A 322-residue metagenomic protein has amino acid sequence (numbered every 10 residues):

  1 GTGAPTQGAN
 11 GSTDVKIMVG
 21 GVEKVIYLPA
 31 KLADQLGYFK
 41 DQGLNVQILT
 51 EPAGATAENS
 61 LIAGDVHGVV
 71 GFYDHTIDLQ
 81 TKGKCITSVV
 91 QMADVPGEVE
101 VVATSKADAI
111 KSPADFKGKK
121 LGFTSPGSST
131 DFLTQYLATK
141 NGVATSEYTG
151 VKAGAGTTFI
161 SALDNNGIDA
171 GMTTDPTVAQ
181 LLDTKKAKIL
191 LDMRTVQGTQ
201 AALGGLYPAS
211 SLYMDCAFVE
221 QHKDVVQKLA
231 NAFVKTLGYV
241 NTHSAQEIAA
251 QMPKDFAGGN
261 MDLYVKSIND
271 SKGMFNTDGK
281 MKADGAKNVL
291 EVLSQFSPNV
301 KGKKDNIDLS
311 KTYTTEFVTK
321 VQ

Functional and structural regions predicted by a protein language model:
G3-A153, N165-D175, K186, L190-M193: Short, glycine-/small- and polar/acidic-enriched structural segments that line small-molecule recognition paths
K24, E51-A55, T124, S128-S129 (+5 more regions): Soluble non-cytosolic domains of exported or imported proteins
D41, D108, S112, R194-G205 (+1 more regions): Short, solvent-exposed loop/beta-turn-alpha elements that line the ligand-binding surface or hinge of extracytoplasmic
G83, N141, T184, A232 (+2 more regions): Change "in soluble alpha/beta enzymes" to "in soluble alpha/beta proteins
D115-K119, D164, S211, A232-K235 (+1 more regions): Flexible glycine/proline-enriched surface loops and loop-helix/loop-strand junctions
T158-P253: Pocket-lining segment of extracytoplasmic ligand-binding domains
V219-V300: Secondary-structure end/capping motifs
K287-Q322: Conserved C-terminal helix/tail region of periplasmic/extracytoplasmic solute-binding proteins
